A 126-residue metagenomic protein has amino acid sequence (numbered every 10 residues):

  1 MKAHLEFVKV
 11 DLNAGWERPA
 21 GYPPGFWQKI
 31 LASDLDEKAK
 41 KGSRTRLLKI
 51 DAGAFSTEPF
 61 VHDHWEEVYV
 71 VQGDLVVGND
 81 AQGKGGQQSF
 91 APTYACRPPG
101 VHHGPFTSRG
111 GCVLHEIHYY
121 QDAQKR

Functional and structural regions predicted by a protein language model:
M1-G42, Q87: A short, N-terminal "cap"/entry segment at the start of jelly-roll beta-barrel domains of the cupin/DSBH fold
Q28-I30, T45-K49, E67, Y94-C96: Conserved hydrophobic/aromatic beta-strand scaffold that supports enzyme active sites
A39-K40, S56-H62, N79, G86 (+1 more regions): Short histidine-centered beta-strand/loop micro-motifs that create catalytic or ligand/metal-coordination sites
I50, N79-V101, S108: Short acidic-glycine-tyrosine-enriched beta hairpin
A52-S56, V61-A81: Glycine- and acidic-residue-biased ligand/ion/polar-headgroup-sensing regions
F90, P99-K125: Ligand-binding loop in jelly-roll beta-barrel domains
